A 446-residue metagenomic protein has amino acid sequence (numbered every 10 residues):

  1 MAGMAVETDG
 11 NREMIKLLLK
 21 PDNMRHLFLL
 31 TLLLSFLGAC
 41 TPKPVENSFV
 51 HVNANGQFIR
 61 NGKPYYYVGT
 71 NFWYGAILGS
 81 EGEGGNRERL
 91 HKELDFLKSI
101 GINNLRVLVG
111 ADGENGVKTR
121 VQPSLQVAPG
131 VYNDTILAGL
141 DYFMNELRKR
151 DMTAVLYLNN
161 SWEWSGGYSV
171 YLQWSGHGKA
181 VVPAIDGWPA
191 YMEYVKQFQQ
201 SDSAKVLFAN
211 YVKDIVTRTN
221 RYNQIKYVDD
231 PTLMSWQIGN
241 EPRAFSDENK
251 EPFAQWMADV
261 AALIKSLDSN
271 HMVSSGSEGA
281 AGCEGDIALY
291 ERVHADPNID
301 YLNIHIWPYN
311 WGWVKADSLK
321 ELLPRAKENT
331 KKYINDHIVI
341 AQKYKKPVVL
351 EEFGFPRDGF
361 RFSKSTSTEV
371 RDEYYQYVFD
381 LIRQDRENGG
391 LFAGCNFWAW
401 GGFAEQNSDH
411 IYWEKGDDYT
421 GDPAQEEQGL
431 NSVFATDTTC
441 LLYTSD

Functional and structural regions predicted by a protein language model:
M1-M4, M14: Methionine residue identity
K16, K20-L27: Positively charged n-region of N-terminal signal peptides that target proteins for export
L27-S35: Sec-dependent N-terminal signal peptides
G38-A39: C-terminal motif of bacterial Sec signal peptides marking the signal peptidase cleavage site
V45-V314, L322-P347, F353-E373, Y377-L430 (+1 more regions): Active-site mouth of glycoside hydrolases
Y443-D446: Conserved small/polar residues in nucleotide/adenosyl-binding loops
